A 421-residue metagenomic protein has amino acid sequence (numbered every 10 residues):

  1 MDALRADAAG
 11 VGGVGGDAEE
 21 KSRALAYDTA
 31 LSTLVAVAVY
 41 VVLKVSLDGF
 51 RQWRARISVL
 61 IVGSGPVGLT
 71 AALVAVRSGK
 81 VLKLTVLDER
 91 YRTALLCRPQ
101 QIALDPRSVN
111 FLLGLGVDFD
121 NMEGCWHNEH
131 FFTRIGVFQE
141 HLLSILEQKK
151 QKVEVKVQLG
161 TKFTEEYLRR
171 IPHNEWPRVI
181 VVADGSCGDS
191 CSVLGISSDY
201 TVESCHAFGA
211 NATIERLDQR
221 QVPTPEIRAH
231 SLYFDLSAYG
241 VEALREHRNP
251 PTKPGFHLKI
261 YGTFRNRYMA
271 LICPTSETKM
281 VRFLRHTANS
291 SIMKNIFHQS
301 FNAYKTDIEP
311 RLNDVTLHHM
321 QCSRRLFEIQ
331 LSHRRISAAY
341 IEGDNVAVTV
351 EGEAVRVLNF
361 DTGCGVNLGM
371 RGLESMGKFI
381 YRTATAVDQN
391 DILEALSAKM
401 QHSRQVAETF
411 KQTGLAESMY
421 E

Functional and structural regions predicted by a protein language model:
D2-D7, G16-R23, V37-L47, L112 (+3 more regions): C-terminal helical "tail/cap" subdomain of flavin- and related membrane-associated enzymes
W53-V67: Beta1/beta-strand and adjacent pyrophosphate-binding region of the FAD-binding site in flavoprotein oxidoreductases
L60, V76-R98: Glycine-rich FAD pyrophosphate-binding loop
A72, I329-A407: Conserved mid-domain beta->alpha element of the FAD-binding
R92-E154: Active-site-adjacent segment of FAD-dependent monooxygenases/related oxidoreductases
V153-P172: A conserved short coil-to-beta-strand element within the FAD-binding core of flavoproteins
V182-S198: Flavin (primarily FAD) binding-site architecture
A229-H333: Conserved FAD/dinucleotide-binding core of flavoprotein oxidoreductases
